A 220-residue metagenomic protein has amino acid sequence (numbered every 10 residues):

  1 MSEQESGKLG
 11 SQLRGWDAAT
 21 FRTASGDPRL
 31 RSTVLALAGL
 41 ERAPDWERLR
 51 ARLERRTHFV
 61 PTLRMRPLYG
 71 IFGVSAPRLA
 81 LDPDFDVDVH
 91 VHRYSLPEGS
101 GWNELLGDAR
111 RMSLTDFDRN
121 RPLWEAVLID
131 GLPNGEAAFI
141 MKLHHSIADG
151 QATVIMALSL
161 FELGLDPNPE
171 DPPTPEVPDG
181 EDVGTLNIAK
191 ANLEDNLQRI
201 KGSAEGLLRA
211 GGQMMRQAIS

Functional and structural regions predicted by a protein language model:
M1-A18, G26-P28, L35-S220: Soluble acyl-CoA-dependent acyltransferase catalytic core bearing the H(X)4D motif
